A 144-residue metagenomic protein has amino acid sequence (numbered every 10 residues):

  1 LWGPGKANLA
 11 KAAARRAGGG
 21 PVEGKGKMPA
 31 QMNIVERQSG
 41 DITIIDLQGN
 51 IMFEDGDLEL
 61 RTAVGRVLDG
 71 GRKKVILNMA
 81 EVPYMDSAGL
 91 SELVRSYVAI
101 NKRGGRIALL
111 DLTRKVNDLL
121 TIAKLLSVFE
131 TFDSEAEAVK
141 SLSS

Functional and structural regions predicted by a protein language model:
K11-Q38, S143-S144: Non-catalytic signal-transmission and effector/linker regions of two-component phosphorelay proteins
A30-T62: STAS-typified acidic loop motif
I51-F129: Amphipathic alpha-helical interaction surfaces in cytosolic regulatory modules
R114, A136-E137: Acidic phosphotransfer microenvironment of two-component signaling modules
E130-S134: Short acidic-hydrophobic, aromatic-tinged amphipathic segments that line or gate anion-handling sites
